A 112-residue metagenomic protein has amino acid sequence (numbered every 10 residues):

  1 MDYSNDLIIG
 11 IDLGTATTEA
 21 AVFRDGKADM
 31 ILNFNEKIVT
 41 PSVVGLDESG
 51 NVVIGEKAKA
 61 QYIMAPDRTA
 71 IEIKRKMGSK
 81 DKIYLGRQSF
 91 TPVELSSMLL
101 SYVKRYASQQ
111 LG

Functional and structural regions predicted by a protein language model:
D2-M30: Gly/Thr-rich phosphate-binding beta-strand-loop-beta motif of the actin/hexokinase/Hsp70
G26-G112: Phosphate-binding loop and its immediate beta->loop->alpha context in nucleotide/phosphate-handling enzymes
